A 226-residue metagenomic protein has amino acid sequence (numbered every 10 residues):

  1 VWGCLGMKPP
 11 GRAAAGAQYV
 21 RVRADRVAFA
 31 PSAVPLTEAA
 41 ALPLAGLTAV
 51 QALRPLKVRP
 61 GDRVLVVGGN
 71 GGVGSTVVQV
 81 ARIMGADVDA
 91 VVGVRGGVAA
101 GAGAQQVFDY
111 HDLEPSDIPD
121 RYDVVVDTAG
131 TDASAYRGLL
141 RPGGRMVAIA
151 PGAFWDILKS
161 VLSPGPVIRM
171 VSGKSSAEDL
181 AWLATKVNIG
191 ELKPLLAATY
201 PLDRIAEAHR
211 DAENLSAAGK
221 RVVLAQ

Functional and structural regions predicted by a protein language model:
W2-G68: NAD(P)H dinucleotide-binding glycine-rich loop of Rossmann-like/cofactor-binding domains, especially the beta1-alpha1
G3, V66, D109, V126-D127 (+1 more regions): Redox-cofactor binding/interface segments in oxidoreductases and associated redox assembly factors
G11, T128-L192, A225-Q226: Glycine-rich phosphate-binding loop and adjacent beta-alpha segment of Rossmann(oid) nucleotide-cofactor-binding
Q18, Q105, D123: Conserved acidic residues
A39-H111: Mid-domain Rossmann-like dinucleotide-binding core that forms the NAD(H)/NADP(H) cofactor-binding site
D117-V124: A short acidic, Gly/Pro-enriched loop at the edge of an enzyme's catalytic core that lines a small-molecule cofactor
A177-Q226: C-terminal hydrophobic helical "lid"/dimerization subdomain of Rossmann-like NAD(P)H-dependent oxidoreductases
